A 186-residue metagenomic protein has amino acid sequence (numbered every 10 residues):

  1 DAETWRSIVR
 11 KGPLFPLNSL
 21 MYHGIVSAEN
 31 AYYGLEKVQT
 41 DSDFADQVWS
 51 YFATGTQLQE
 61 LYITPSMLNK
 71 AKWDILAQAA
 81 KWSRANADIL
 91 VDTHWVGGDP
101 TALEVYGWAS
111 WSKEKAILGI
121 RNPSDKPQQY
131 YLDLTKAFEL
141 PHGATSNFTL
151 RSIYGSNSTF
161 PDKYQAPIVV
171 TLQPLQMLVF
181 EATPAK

Functional and structural regions predicted by a protein language model:
D1-S156, V169-V179: Active-site-proximal substrate-binding groove within the catalytic cores of carbohydrate-active enzymes
N157-Q165: Short beta-strand and strand-turn-strand segments in soluble, beta-rich domains
P184-K186: Terminal connector regions
